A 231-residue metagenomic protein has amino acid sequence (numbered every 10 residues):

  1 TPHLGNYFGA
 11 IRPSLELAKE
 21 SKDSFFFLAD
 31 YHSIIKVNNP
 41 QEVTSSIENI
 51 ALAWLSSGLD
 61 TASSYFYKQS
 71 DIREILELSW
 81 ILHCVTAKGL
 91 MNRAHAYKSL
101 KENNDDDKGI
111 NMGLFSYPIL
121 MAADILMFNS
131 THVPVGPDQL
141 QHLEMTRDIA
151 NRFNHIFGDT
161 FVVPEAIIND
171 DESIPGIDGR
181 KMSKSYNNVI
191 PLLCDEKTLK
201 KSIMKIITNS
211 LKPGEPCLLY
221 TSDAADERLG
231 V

Functional and structural regions predicted by a protein language model:
T1-A122: N-terminal Rossmann-like or analogous alpha/beta NTP/dinucleotide-binding catalytic cores that position adenine
V37-E48, L52-L55, Y65-I72, N103-N111 (+2 more regions): Conserved phosphate-binding loops in nucleotide/dinucleotide-binding enzymes
L55, L59, A87, M127 (+4 more regions): Hydrophobic/aromatic-lined pockets within catalytic cores
R93-K98, D159-A166, P213-L219: Short coil/turn segments at secondary-structure boundaries
A96-Y97, N104-I149, F153: Internal, conserved structured core segments that host functional sites
A150-S185: Feature 926 captures the class I aminoacyl-tRNA synthetase adenylation module centered on the KMSKS loop
Y220-V231: Single conserved hydrophobic/aromatic residue that forms the stacking wall/gate of nucleotide- or nucleobase-binding
